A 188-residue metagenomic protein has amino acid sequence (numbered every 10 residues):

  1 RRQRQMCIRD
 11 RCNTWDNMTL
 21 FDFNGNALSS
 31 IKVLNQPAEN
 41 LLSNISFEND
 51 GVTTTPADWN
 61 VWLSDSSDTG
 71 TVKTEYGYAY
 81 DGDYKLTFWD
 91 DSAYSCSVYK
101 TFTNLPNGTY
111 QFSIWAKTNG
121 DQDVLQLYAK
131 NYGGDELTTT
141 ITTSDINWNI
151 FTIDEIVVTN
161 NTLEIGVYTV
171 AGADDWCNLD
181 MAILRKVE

Functional and structural regions predicted by a protein language model:
R1-I8: Short, small-residue-biased leader/transition segments that mark boundaries at the very start of proteins
W15, N107-T109, N160-T162: Extracellular Ig-like/FN3 beta-sandwich strand-entry sites
W15, S95-C96, T169-V187: Extracellular carbohydrate recognition
F47, S95-D123, F151-I156, M181-A182: Extra-cytoplasmic beta-strand recognition segments
N49-K85: Extracellular glycan-recognition surfaces and repeat-rich motifs
F88-L105, G134-T138: Secreted extracellular polysaccharide-interacting domains
S113-D145: Extracellular ligand-binding interfaces
Y132-T162, G172: Extracellular carbohydrate recognition and processing domains and analogous Trp-centered ligand-binding platforms
